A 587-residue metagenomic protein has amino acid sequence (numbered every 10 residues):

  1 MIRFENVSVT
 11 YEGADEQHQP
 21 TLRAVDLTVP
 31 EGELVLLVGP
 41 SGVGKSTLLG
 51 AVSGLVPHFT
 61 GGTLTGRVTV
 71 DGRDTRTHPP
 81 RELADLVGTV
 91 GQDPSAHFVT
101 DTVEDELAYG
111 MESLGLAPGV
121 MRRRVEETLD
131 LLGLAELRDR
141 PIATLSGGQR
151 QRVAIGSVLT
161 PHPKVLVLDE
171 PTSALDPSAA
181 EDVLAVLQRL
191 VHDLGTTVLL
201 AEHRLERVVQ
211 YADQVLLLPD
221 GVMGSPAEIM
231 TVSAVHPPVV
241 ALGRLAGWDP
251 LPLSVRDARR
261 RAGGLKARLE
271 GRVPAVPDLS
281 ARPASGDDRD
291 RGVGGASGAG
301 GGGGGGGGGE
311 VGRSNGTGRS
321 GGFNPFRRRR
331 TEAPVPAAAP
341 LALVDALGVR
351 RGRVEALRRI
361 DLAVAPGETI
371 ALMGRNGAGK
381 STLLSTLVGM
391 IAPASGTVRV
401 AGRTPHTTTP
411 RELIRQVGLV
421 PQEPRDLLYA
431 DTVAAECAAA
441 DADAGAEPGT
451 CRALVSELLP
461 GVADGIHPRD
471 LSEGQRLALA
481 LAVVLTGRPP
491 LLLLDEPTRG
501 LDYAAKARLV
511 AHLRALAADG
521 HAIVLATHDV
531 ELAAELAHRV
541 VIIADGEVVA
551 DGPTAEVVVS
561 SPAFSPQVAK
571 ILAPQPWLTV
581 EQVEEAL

Functional and structural regions predicted by a protein language model:
S53, V388: Helix-to-loop junction immediately C-terminal to a conserved catalytic motif
G61-R73, G396-T404, L413: Conserved ABC transporter NBD signature motif
G119-L137, A339, A446-D464, G474: Conserved ABC ATPase "signature" region
V158-L159, L485: ABC ATPase C-loop
L166-D169, L492-D495: Catalytic Walker B motif of ABC-type/P-loop ATPase nucleotide-binding domains
E202-H203, T527-H528: H-loop/switch region of ABC-family ATPase nucleotide-binding domains
D220-G221, G546: Conserved ABC ATPase "signature" C-loop
M230-D287, N315, R319-R330, F564-L587: ABC ATPase nucleotide-binding domains
